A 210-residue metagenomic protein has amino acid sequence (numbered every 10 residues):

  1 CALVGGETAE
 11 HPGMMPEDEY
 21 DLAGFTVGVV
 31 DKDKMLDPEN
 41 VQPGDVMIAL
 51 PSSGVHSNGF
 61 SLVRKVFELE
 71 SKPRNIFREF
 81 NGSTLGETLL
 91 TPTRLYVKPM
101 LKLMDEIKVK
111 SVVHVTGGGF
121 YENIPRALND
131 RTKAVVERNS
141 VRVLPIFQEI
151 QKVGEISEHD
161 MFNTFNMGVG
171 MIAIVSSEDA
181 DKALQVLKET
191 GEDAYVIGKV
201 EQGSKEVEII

Functional and structural regions predicted by a protein language model:
C1-S61, K199: Glycine-rich anion-binding loops of enzyme active sites
M15-Y20, P73-R74, R78-L90, R94-I210: Glycine-/charge-enriched secondary-structure boundary and capping motifs
V29, V66-F67, S140, V200: Short, charged/polar low-complexity linear motifs in solvent-exposed/disordered segments
V30-D31, L36-Q42, E70, A134 (+1 more regions): Repeat-unit-sized solenoid/scaffold elements
P43-E87: Acidic, glycine-rich loop-and-beta core segments that form the ion-binding/anion-interacting portion of active sites
